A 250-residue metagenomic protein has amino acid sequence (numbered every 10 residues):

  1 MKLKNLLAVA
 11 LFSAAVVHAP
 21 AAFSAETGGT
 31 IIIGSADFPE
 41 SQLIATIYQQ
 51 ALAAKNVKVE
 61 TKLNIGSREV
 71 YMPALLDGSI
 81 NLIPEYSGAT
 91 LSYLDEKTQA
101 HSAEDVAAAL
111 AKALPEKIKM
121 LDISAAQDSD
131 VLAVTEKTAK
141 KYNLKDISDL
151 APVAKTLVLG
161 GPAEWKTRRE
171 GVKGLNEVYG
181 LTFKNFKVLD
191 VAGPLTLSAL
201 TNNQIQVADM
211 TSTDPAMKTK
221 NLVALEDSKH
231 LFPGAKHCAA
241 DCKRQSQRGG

Functional and structural regions predicted by a protein language model:
T30-T46, N64-S67, E164-T167: Extracytoplasmic "Venus flytrap"
P39-K58, K173-E177: Short, polar/charged alpha-helical segment
S67-R68, G78-T90, V106-A107, T135 (+3 more regions): Beta->alpha turn/N-cap motifs
Y93-L121, N202-Q204, A216-K229: Ligand-binding "clamshell"
A103-L159, K243: A conserved helix-loop-strand patch within extracytoplasmic ligand-binding domains of the periplasmic binding
P115-I118, S124-S129, D190, T213-G250: Periplasmic-binding protein-like
T156-D227: Ligand-binding pocket segment of bilobal, Venus flytrap-like solute-binding proteins
